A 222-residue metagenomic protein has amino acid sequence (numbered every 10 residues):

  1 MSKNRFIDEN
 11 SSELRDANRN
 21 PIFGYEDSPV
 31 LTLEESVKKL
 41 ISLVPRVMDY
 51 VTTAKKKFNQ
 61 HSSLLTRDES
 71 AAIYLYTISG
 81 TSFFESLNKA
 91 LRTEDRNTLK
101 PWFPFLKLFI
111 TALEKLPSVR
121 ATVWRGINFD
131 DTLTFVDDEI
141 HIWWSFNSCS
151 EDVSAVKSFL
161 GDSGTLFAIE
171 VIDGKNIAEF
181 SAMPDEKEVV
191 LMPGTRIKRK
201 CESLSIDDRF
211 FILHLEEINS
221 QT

Functional and structural regions predicted by a protein language model:
M1-L43, E179-T222: Conserved NAD+-utilizing ADP-ribose enzyme module
E34-F180: Internal glycine-rich, Lys/Arg-flanked active-site/core loops of soluble domains
